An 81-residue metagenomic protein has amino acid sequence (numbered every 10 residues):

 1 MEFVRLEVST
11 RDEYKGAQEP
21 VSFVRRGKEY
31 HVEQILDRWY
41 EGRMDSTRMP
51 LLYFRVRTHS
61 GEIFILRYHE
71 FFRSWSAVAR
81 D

Functional and structural regions predicted by a protein language model:
M1-D81: Cysteine-centric segments in proteins
